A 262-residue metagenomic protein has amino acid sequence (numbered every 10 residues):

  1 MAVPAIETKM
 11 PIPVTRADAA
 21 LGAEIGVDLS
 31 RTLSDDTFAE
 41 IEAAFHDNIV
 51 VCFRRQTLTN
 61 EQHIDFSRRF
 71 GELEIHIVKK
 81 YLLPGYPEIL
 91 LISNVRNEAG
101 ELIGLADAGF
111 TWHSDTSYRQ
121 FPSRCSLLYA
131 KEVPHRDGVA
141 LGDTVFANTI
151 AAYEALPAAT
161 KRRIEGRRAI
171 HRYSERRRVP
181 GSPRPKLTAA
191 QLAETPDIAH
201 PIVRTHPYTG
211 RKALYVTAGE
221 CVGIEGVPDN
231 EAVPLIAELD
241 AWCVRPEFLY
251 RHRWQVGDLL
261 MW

Functional and structural regions predicted by a protein language model:
A2-L259: Non-heme Fe(II) oxygenase catalytic core, chiefly the N-lobe of the double-stranded beta-helix
